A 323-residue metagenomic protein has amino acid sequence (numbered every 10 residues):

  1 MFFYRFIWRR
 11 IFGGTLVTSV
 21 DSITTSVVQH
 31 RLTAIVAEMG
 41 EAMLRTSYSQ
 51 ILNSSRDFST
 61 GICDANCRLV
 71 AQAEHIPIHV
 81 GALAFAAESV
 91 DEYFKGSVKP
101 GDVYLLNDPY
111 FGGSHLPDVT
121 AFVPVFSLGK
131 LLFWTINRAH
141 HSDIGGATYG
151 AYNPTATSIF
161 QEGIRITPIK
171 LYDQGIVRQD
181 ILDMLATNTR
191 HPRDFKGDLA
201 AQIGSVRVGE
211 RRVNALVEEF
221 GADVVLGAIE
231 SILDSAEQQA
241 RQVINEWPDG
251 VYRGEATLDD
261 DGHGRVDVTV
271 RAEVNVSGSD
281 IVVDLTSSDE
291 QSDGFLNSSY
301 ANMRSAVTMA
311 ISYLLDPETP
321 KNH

Functional and structural regions predicted by a protein language model:
T18-V27, R165-A240: N-terminal leader/propeptide and maturation segments of large enzyme subunits in energy/redox metabolism and hydrolases
R31-S55, D91-K95, L105-G112: Short, basic/aromatic recognition patches
S54-D57, P117-V119: Short, small/polar residue-rich loop motifs at catalytic or cofactor-binding pockets
D118-L128, I136, E273-N275: A short, hydrophobic, proline-anchored segment that marks a local hinge/packing element in signaling and regulatory
F126, L131-R190, Q291-G294, A301 (+1 more regions): Gly/Pro-rich active-site capping loops and adjacent beta-alpha segments that organize cofactor/substrate pockets
R211-E290: Accessory "access/gating" subregions that flank catalytic or transport cores
A272-V274, S288-P320: Alpha-helical support elements that line or immediately flank enzyme active sites and cofactor-binding pockets
